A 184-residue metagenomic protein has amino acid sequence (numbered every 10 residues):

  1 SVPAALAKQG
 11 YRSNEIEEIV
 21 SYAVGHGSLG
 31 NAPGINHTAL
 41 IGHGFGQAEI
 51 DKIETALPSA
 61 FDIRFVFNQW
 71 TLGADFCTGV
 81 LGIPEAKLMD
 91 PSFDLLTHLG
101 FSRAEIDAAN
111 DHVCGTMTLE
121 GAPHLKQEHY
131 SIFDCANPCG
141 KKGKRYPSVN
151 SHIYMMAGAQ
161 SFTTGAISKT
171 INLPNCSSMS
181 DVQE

Functional and structural regions predicted by a protein language model:
S1-E184: Long, C-terminal-biased catalytic regions of enzyme "large/alpha" subunits
